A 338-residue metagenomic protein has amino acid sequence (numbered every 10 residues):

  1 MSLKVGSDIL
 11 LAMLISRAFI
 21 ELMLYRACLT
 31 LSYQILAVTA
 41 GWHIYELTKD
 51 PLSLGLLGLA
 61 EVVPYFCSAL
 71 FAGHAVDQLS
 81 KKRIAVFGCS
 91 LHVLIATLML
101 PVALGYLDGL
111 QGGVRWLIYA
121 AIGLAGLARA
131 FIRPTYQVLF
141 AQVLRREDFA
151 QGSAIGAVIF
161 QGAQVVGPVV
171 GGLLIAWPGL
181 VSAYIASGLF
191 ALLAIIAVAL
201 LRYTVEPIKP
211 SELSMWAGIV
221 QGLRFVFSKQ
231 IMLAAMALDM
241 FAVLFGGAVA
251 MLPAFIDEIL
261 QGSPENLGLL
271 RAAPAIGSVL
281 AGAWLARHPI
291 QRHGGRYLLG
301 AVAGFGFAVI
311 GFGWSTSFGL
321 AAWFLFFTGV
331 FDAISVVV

Functional and structural regions predicted by a protein language model:
G6-P64, R224-P274: Helix-loop boundary and gating motifs at the non-cytosolic
I20-V38, A60-V76, S80-I95, L117-A176 (+7 more regions): Substrate-agnostic recognition of the 12-TM MFS/MFS-like secondary transporter fold
G41-L47, L100-G109, V166-A186, E258-L260: Transmembrane alpha-helix termini and helix-breaking/packing motifs in multi-pass membrane transporters
Y45, L98-V102, Y106, A125 (+3 more regions): MFS-fold secondary transporters
C67-F71, Q78, I84, G88 (+6 more regions): C-terminal transmembrane bundle of multi-pass solute transporters/carriers
P101-A121, G313-F324: Helix-loop junctions at membrane interfaces in 12-TM secondary transporters
Y106, V138, Q142, L180 (+2 more regions): Helix-loop junctions on the cytosolic side of multi-pass membrane transporters, especially the intracellular loop
G112-W116, I175-A191, S263-L269: A membrane-interface helix-boundary motif in multi-pass transporters
